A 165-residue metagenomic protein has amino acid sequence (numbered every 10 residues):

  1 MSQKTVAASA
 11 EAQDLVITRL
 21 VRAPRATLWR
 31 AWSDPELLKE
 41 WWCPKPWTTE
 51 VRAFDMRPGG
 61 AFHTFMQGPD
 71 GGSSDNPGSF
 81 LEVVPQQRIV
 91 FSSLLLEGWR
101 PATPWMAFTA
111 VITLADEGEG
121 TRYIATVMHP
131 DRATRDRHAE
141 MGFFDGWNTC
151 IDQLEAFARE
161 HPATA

Functional and structural regions predicted by a protein language model:
M1-T48: Hydrophobic ligand-binding cavity/cleft-lining segments
S9-E11, M56, D70-S74, A102-M106 (+1 more regions): A generic structural micro-feature
V16, E36-S73, A165: Short beta-edge strand/loop motif at the mouth of beta-sheet-based domains
R19, V51-F54, N76-E82, A107-A115: Hydrophobic/aromatic beta-strand elements that line small-molecule binding cavities or substrate pockets in beta-rich
R25-A26, M56-R57, L81-R88, T113-R122: A short, structured loop/turn motif at beta-sheet edges
L28, L38, F62, F80 (+5 more regions): Hydrophobic pocket/interface hotspot
A61-S92: Helix-adjacent hinge/juxtasegments
S92, W99-D145: Beta-strand/loop substructures that line and gate deep hydrophobic ligand-binding cavities in soluble
